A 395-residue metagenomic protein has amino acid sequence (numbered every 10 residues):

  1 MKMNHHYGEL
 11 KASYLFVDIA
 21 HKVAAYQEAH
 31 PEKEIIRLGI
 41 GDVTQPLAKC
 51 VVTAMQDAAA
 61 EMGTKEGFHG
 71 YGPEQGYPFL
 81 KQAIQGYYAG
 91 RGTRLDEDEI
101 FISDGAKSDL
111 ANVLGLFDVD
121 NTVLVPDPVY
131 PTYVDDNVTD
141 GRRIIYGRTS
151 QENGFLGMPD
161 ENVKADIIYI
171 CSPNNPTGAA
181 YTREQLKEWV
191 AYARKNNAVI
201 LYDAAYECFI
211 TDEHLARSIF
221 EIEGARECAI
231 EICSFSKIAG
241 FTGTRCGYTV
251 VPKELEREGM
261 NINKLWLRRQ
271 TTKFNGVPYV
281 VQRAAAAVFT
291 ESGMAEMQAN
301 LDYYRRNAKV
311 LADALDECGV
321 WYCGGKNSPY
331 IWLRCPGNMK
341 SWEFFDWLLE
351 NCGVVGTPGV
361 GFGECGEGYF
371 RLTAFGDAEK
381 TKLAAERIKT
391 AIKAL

Functional and structural regions predicted by a protein language model:
K2-D104, N112, V288-E291, L395: N-terminal small-domain helix-loop-helix segment of the aminotransferase-like
H30, D140, K195-N196, C318 (+2 more regions): Helix C-cap/helix->beta junction micro-motif
E66-A193, E207-I222: Conserved core of the PLP fold type I
G86, R94, L124, N338 (+2 more regions): PLP-dependent enzyme catalytic core of the Aspartate aminotransferase-like
V125, Y146, Y202, G356-P358: Hydrophobic residues in well-ordered beta-strands that form the structural core
I222-D302, K309, D313, K393: Conserved core segment of the aminotransferase class I/II
Q282, A286, L301-A312, Y322-C335 (+1 more regions): Conserved glycine-rich beta-strand-loop-beta hairpin in the small C-terminal domain of fold type I
